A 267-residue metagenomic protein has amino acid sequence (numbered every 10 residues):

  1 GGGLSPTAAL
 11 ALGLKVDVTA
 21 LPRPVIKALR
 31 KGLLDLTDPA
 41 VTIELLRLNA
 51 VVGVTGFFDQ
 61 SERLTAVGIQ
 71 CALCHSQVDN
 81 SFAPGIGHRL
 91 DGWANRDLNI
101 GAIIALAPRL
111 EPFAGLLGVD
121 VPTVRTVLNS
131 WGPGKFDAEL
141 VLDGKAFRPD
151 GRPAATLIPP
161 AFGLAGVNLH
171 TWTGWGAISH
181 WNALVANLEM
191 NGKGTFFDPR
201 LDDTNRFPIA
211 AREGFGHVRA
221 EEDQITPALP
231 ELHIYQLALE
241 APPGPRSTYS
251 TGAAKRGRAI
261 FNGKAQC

Functional and structural regions predicted by a protein language model:
G1-Q266: Periplasmic c-type cytochrome electron-transfer domains
